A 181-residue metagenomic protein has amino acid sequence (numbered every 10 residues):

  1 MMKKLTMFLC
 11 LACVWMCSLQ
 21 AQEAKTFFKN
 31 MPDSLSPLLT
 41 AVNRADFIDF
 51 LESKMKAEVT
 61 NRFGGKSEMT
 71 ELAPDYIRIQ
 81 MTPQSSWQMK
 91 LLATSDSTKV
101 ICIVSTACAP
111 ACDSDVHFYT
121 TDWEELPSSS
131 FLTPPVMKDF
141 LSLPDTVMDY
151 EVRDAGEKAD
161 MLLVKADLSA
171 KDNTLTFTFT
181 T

Functional and structural regions predicted by a protein language model:
M1-T26: Bacterial Sec-dependent N-terminal signal peptides
Q22-L92: Terminal domain-start segments
T70-A73, A93-S97, D167-D172: Short, ordered beta-strand-loop transition motifs
Q84-W87, C102, A111-V116, A159-L163: Short, surface-exposed coil-to-beta transition loops
D96-T106, A170-T178: Acidic/hydrophobic-patterned starts of short beta strands in beta-sheet-rich repeat architectures
K99-P135: Mid-length scaffold segments of soluble, non-membrane domains
S129-T181: Short aromatic loop motif centered on NTY/YTY
